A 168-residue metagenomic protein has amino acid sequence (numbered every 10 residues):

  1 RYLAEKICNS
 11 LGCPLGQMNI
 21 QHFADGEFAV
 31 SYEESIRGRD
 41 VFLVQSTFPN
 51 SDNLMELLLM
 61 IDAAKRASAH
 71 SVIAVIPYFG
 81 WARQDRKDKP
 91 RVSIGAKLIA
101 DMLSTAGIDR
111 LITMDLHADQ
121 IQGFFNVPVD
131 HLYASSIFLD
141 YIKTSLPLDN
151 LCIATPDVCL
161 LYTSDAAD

Functional and structural regions predicted by a protein language model:
R1-Y2, K6-V158: Active-site loop-to-helix "anion-binding N-cap" substructures in soluble metabolic enzymes
Y162-D168: Conserved small/polar residues in nucleotide/adenosyl-binding loops
